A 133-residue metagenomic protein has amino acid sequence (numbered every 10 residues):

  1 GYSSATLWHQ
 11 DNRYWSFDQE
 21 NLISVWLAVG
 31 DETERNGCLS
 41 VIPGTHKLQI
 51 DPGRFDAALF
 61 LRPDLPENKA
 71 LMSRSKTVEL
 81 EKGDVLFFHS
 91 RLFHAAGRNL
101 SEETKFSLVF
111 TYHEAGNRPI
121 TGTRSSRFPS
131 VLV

Functional and structural regions predicted by a protein language model:
Y2-T77, N117-R127: Catalytic core of non-heme Fe(II) oxygenases with the double-stranded beta-helix
C38, P52-F55, K82-F87, R91-V133: Non-heme Fe(II)/2-oxoglutarate
